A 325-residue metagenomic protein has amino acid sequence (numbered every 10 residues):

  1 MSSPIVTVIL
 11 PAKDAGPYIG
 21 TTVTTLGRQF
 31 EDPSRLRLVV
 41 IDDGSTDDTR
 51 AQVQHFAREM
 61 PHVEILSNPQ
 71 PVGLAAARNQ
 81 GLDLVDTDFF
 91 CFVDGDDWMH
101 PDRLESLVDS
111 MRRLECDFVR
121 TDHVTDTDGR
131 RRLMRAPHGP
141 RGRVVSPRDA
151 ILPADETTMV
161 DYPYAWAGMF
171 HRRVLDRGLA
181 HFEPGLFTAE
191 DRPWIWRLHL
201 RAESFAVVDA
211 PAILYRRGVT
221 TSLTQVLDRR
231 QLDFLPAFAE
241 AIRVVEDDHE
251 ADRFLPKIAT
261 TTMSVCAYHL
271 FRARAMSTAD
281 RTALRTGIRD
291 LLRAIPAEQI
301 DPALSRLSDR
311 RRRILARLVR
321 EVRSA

Functional and structural regions predicted by a protein language model:
M1-S3, R35, S45, R113 (+1 more regions): Membrane-interface aromatic/basic loop that binds lipid-linked glycans or pyrophosphate carriers, typified by
P4-T7, R37, P193: Cell-envelope/extracellular polymer assembly enzymes that use nucleotide-activated donors
D14-R28, Q52: Short, well-formed alpha-helical segments that are part of the catalytic scaffolds of diverse glycosyltransferases
D42-A51, Q70: A conserved acidic beta->alpha catalytic loop
N68-V85, W98: Glycine-rich, basic loop-to-helix element that forms the pyrophosphate-binding segment of sugar-nucleotide handling
L74, G95-V208, I213-Q231, A241: Donor-binding/catalytic cores of nucleotide-activated saccharide and glycerol-phosphate transferases/polymerases
F90: Short aromatic/hydrophobic "clamp" motif used to bind/position activated sugar donors
A210-V219, T224-R253, C266-Y268, R272-P296: Catalytic core of nucleotide-sugar-dependent glycosyltransferases
